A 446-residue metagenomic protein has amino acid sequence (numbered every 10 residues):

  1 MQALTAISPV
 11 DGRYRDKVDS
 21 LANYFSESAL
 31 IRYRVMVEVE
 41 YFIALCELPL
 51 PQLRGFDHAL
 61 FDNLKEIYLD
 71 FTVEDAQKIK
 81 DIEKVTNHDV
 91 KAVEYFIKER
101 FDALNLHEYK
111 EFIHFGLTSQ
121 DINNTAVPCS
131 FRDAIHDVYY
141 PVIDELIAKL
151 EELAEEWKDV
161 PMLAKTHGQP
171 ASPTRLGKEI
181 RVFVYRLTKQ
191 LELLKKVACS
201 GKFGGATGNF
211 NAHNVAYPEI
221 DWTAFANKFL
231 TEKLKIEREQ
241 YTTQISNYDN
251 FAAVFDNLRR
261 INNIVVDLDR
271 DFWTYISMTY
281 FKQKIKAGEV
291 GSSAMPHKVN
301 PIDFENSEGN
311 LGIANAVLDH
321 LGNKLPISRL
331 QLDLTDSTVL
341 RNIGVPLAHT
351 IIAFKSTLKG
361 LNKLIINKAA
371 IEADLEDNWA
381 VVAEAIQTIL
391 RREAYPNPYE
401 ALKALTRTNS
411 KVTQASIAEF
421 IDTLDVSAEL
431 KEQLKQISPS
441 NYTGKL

Functional and structural regions predicted by a protein language model:
M1-F210, Y217, D221-N227, G291-S292 (+6 more regions): A helix-coil-helix interface module used to build multimeric assemblies and to scaffold catalytic/cofactor sites
Q2-S26, N63, Y68, V290-L446: Catalytic-core signal marking the mid-to-C-terminal active-site face
E40-L45, F96, R100, A134 (+17 more regions): Generic, well-ordered alpha-helical scaffold segments in large soluble proteins
R132-Y140, D144-I147, E151, R181-V184 (+7 more regions): Short amphipathic alpha-helical segments with heptad-repeat character
E155-K158, C199, W273, Y280 (+3 more regions): Alpha-helical coiled-coil oligomerization motifs
Q190, E237, T243-I327: Glycine-rich anion/phosphate-binding loop at the beta-strand->alpha-helix junction
E192, I220-F225, I276, N310 (+2 more regions): Solvent-exposed interaction patches of small proteins and small membrane subunits
I220-Q244, Y248: Active-site-adjacent "gating/activation" loops or surface patches in catalytic cores
